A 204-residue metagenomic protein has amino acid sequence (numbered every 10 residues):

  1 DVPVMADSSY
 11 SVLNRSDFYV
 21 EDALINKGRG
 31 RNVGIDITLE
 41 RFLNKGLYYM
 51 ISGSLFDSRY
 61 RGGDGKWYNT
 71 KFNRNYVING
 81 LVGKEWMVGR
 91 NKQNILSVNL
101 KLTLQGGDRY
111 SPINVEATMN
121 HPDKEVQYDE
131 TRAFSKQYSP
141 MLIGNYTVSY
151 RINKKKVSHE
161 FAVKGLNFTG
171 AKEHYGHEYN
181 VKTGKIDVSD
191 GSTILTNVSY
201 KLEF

Functional and structural regions predicted by a protein language model:
D1-Y48, D187-S199: Outer membrane beta-barrel strand-and-loop segments of large Gram-negative receptors, especially TonB-dependent
V2, Y60, H174-Y175: Short glycine-/acidic-enriched loop or helix-start segments at secondary-structure transitions that form or flank
V20-E21, D64, E130, K182: A short, mixed-charge helix-start or loop-turn motif at secondary-structure junctions
K27-D36, E40-F42, G46, K136-N153 (+1 more regions): Outer-membrane beta-barrel transmembrane strands
K27-N32, Y48-Y138, D190-I194: C-terminal extracellular loops and terminal segments of Gram-negative outer membrane beta-barrel proteins
I35-R41, I51, G80-K84, L100-L102 (+3 more regions): Residues on the lipid-exposed face of transmembrane beta-strands in outer-membrane beta-barrel proteins
E40-Y49, W86-V98, R151-F161, F204: Secondary-structure transition into beta-strands, especially the periplasmic turns and strand N-termini that construct
L102-E125, S139-I143, Y150-F204: C-terminal beta-signal and adjacent terminal beta-strands/loops of Gram-negative outer-membrane beta-barrel proteins
